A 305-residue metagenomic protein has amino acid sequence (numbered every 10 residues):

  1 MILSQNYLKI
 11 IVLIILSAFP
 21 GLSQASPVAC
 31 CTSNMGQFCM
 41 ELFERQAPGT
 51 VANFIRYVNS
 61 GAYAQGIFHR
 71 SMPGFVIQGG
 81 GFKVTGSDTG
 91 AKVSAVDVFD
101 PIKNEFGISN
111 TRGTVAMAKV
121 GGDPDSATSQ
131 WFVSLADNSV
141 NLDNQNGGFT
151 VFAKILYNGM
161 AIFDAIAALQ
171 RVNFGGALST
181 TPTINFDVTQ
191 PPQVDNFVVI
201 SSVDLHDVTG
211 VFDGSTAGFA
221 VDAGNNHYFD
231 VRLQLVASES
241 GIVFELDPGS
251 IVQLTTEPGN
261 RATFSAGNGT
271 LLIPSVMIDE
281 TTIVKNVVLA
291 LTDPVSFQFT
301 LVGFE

Functional and structural regions predicted by a protein language model:
M1-I11: Bacterial N-terminal signal peptides that target proteins for export
A18-L22: N-terminal signal peptide c-region/cleavage motif recognized by signal peptidases
S23-E305: Cyclophilin-like peptidyl-prolyl cis-trans isomerases
